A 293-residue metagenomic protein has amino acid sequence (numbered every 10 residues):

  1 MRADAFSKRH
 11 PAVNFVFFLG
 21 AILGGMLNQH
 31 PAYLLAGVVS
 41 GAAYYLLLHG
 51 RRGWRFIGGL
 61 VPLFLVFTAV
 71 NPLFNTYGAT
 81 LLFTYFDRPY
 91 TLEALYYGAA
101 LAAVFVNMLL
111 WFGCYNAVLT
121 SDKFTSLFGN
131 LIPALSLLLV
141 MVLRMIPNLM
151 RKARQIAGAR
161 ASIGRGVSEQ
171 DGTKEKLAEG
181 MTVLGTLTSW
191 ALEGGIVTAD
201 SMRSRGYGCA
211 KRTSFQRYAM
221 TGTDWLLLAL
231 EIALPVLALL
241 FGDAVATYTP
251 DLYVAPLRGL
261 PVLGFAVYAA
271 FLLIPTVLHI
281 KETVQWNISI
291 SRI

Functional and structural regions predicted by a protein language model:
R2-Y45, A159-I293: Transmembrane alpha-helix interface motif
V16-G20, H49, G53, L65: Short N-terminal amphipathic alpha-helix/helix-capping patch enriched in small hydrophobics with frequent Ser/Thr
Q29, L48-H49, N75: Short helix-capping/hinge motifs at transmembrane helix termini and TM-loop junctions
P31, G50-R52, I132-L135: Membrane-helix interface segments
L35, G50-G58: Interfacial helix-loop-helix linkers and transmembrane-helix boundary segments in multi-pass membrane proteins
V39-H49, L63-T68: Alpha-helical transmembrane segments and their membrane-interface exit regions
F56-K174, V284-I293: Juxtamembrane/interface alpha-helical elements of multi-pass membrane proteins
